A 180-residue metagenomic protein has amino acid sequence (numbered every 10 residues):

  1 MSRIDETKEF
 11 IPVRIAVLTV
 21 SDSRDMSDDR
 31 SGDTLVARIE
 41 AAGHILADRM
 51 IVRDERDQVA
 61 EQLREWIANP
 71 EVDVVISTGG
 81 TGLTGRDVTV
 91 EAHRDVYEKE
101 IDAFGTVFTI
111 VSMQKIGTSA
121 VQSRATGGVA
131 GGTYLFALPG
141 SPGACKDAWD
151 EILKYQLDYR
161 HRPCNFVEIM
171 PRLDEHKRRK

Functional and structural regions predicted by a protein language model:
M1-K180: Non-catalytic beta/alpha edge segments that cap or flank active sites
